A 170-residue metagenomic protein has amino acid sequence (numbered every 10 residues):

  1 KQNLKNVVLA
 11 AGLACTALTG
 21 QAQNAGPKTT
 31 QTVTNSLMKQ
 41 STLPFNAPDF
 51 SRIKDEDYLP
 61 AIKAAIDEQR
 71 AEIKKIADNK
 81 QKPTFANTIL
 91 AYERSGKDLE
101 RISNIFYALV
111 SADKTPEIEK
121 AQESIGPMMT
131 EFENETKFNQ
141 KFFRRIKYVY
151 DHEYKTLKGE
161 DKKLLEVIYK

Functional and structural regions predicted by a protein language model:
K1-T29: Bacterial Sec-dependent N-terminal signal peptides
C15, Q23-K170: Zn2+-dependent metallopeptidase catalytic domains
